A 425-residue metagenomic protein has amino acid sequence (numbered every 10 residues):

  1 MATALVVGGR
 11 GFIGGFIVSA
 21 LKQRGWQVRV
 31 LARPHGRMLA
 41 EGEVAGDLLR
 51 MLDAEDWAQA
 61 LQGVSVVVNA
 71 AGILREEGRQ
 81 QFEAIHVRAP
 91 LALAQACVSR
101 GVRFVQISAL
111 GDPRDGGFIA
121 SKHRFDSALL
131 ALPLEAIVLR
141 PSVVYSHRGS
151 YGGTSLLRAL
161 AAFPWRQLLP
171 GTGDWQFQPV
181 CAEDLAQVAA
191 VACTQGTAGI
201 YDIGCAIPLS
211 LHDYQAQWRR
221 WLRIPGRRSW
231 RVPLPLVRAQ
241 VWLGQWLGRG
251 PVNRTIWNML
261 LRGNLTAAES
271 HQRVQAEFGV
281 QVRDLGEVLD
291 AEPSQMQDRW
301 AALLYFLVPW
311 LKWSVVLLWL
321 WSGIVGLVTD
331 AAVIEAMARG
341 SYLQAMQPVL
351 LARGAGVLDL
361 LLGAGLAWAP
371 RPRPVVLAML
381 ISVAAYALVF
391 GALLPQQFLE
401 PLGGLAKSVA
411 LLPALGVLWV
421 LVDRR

Functional and structural regions predicted by a protein language model:
A4-R24: N-terminal Rossmann NAD(P)H-binding glycine-rich loop of SDR-like oxidoreductase domains
G14-F16, V87, H123: Residues forming the Rossmann-fold NAD(P)(H) cofactor-binding site
G36-A92, A96-V98, L110-P113: NAD(P)H-binding glycine-rich loop region in Rossmannoid oxidoreductase-like domains and their noncatalytic homologs
R88-A92, F125, C181-D184, L362 (+1 more regions): Conserved cofactor-binding/catalytic machinery of classical short-chain dehydrogenase/reductase
R114-L222: Oxidoreductase cofactor-interface core, primarily capturing Rossmann-like NAD(P)-dependent enzymes
V191-R254, T266-V308: Mid/C-terminal beta-alpha module of Rossmann-like enzyme folds, strongest in SDR-family dehydrogenases/epimerases
V252-A331, M346-R425: Extended, low-polarity transmembrane helix blocks
